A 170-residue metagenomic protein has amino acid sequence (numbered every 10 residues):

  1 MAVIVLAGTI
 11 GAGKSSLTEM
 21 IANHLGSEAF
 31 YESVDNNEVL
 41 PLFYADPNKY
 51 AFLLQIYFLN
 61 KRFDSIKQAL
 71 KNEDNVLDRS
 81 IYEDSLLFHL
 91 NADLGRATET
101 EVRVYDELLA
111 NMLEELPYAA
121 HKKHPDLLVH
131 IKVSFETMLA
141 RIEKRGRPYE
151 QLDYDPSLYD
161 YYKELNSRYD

Functional and structural regions predicted by a protein language model:
M1-V3: Pre-Walker A (Motif I) flank of P-loop NTPase domains
L6: Hydrophobic anchor at the beta1->P-loop junction of P-loop NTPases
T9: P-loop (Walker A) phosphate-binding loop of NTP-binding proteins
K14: Conserved lysine of the Walker
L17, I21: Hydrophobic positions on the alpha1 helix immediately C-terminal to the Walker A/P-loop
N23-R62, L86-L90: Conserved substrate/cofactor phosphate-moiety recognition/catalytic segment in nucleotide-dependent phosphotransferases
L59-N75, N111-A119: Short amphipathic alpha-helices and their capping/turn segments at secondary-structure boundaries
L87-S167: A glycine- and Lys/Arg-enriched "phosphate-lid" helix/loop adjacent to the NTP-binding pocket of small-molecule kinases
